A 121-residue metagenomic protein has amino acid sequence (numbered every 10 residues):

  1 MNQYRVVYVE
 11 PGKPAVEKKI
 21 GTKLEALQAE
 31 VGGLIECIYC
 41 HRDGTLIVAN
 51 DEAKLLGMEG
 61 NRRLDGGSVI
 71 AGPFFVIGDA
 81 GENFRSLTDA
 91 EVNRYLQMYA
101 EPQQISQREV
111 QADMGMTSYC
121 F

Functional and structural regions predicted by a protein language model:
M1-F121: Domain-length accessory/inserted modules outside core catalytic folds
